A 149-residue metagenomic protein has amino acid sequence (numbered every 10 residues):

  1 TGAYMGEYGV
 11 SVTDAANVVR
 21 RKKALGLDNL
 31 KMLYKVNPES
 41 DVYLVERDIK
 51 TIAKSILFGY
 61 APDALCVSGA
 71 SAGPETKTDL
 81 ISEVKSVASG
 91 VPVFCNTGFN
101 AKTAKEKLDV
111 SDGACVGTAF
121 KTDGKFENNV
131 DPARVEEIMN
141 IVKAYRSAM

Functional and structural regions predicted by a protein language model:
T1-P62: Conserved anion-binding
G2-L25, G69-A88, A101-E106, G124-I138: Active-site-adjacent beta->alpha loops and helix N-cap segments on the catalytic face of soluble alpha/beta enzymes
R21-K23, L57-A61, G90-P92, T118-K121 (+1 more regions): Glycine-rich loops and low-complexity Gly/Arg-rich segments that provide flexible linkers or classic glycine-based
L25-L27, S86-V91, Y145-A148: Short helix-capping segments at alpha-helix termini
L30-V36, D63-V67, V93-T97, A114-V116: Hydrophobic faces of well-ordered beta-strands that scaffold small-molecule active sites in alpha/beta enzyme cores
P38-I81, F120-R134: Glycine/Thr-rich beta-alpha phosphate-binding loop at enzyme active sites
T51-K54, V84-G117: Catalytic cores of alpha/beta
V110-M149: C-terminal appended segment following the main domain
